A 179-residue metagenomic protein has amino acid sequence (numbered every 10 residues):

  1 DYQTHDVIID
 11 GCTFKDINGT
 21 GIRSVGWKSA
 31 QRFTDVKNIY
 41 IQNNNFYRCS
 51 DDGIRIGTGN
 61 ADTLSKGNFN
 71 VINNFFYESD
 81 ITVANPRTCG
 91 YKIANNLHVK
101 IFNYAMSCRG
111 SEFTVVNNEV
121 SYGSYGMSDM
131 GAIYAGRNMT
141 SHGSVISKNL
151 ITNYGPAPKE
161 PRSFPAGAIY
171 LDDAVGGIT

Functional and structural regions predicted by a protein language model:
D1, D10, V25: An acidic-aromatic substrate-binding cleft motif
Y2, N138-M139: Short beta->alpha junction loops/turns
H5-G19, T34-R55, L64-I81, C89-Y104 (+4 more regions): Right-handed parallel beta-helix
W27-S29, T58-G59: Asp-box/WD-like beta-propeller blade repeats and closely related beta-sheet repeat scaffolds
S29-A30, R137: Short, recurring structural edge motifs at helix starts
T63-L64, S163: Residue-level detector of alpha-helix boundary/anchor positions
Y104, M130-A132, R162-G167: Short beta-alpha connecting loops at secondary-structure transitions that line or flank enzyme active sites
